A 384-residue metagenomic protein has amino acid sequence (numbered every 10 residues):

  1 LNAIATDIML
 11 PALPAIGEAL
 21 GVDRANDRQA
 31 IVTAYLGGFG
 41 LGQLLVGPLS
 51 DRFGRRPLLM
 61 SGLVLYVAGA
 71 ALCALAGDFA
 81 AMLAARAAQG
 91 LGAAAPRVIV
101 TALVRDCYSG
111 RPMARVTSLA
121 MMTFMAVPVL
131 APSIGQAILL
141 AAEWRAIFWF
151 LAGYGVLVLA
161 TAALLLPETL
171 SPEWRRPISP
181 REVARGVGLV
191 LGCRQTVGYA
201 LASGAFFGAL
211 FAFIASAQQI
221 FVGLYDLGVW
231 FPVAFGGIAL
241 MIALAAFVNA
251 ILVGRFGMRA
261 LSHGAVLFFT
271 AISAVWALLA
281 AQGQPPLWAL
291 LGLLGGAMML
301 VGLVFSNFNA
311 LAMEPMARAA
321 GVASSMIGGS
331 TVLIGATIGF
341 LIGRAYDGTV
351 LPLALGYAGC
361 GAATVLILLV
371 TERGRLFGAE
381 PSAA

Functional and structural regions predicted by a protein language model:
A12-L41: Extracellular/periplasmic helix-loop-helix junction of adjacent transmembrane segments in MFS-like secondary
G40-A80: Conserved MFS/SLC helix-loop-helix module at the cytosolic interface between two early adjacent transmembrane helices
G54, L75-A81, G92, S109 (+1 more regions): Helix-breaking motifs and short loop linkers at transmembrane-helix boundaries and internal kinks in secondary membrane
P57-A71, A152, L261-W276: Structural signature of the two symmetry-related core transmembrane helices
L65-L72, A80-A88, W288-L294: Paired small-residue
A81, G110-R111, R115-L166, L170 (+1 more regions): Helix-loop-helix hairpin linking two adjacent transmembrane segments in secondary transporters
A85-A126: Cytoplasmic helix-loop-helix junction between adjacent transmembrane helices in 12-TM secondary transporters
T169-Y199: Juxtamembrane intracellular "pre-TM" segments in multi-pass secondary transporters
